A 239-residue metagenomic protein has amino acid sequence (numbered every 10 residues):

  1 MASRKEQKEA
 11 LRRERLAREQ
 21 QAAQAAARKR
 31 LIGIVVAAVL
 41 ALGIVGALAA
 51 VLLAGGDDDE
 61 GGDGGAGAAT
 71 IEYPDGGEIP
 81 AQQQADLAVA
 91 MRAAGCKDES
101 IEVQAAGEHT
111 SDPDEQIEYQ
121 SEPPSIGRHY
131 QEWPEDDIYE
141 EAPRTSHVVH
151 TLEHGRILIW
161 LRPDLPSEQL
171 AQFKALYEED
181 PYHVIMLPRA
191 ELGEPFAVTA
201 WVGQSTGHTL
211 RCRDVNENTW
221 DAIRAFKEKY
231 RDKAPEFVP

Functional and structural regions predicted by a protein language model:
M1-K29: Terminal targeting segments of Actinobacterial cell-envelope proteins
K29-A37: Short, hydrophobic alpha-helical membrane anchors of single-pass surface/secreted proteins
A37-A47: Core hydrophobic alpha-helical transmembrane segments of single-pass membrane proteins
A47-T70: C-terminal region of N-terminal signal peptides and the immediate post-cleavage residues of exported proteins
G67-G107, D221, F226-P239: Residue-level signal for protein termini and structural transition zones
I79-H147: Surface-exposed, low-hydrophobicity interaction/linker segments
R128-E179: Mid-length scaffold segments of soluble, non-membrane domains
E179-P239: Helix-rich interaction surfaces within compact, conserved domain-sized segments that mediate assembly or partner
